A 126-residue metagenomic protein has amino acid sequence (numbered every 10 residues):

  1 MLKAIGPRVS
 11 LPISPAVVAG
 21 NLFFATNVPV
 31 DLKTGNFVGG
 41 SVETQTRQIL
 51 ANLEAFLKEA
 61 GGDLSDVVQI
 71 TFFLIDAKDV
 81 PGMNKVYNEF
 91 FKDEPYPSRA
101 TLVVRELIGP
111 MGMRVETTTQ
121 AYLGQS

Functional and structural regions predicted by a protein language model:
M1-A51, A55-V68, L74-S126: N-terminal presequence-like segments and the immediate start of the first folded domain
